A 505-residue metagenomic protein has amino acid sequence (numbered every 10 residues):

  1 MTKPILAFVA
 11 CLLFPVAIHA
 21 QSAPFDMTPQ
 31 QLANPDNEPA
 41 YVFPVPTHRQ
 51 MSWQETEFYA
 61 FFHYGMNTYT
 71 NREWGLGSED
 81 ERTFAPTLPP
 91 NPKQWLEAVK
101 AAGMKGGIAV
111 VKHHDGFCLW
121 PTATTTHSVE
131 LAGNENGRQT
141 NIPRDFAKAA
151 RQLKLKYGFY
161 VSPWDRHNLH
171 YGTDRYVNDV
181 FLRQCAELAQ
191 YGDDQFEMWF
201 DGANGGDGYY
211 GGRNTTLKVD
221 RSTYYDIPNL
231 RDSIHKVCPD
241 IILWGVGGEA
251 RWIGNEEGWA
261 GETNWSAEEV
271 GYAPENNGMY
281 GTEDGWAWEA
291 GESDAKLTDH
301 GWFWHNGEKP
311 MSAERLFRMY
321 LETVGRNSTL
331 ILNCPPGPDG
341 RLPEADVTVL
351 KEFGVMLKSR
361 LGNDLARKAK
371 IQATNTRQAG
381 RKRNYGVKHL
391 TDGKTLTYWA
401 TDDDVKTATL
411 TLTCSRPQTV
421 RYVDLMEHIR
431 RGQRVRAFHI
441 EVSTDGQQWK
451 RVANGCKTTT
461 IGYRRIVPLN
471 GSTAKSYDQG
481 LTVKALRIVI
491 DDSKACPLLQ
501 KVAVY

Functional and structural regions predicted by a protein language model:
M1-A23: Bacterial Sec-dependent N-terminal signal peptides
V9-L12, H19, N375, S476 (+1 more regions): Short stretches within intrinsically disordered, low-complexity N-terminal or propeptide regions
Q21-K406, T411-L412, P417-T419, D424-R434 (+4 more regions): Mature catalytic domains of secreted/periplasmic carbohydrate-active enzymes
S443-Q448: Change "in extracellular beta-sheet-rich domains … of secreted and cell-surface proteins" to "in beta-sheet-rich domains
P468-D478: Signal that preferentially marks extracellular ectodomain short beta-strand elements of beta-sandwich modules
D478-D491: Noncatalytic modules at the cell exterior or secretory-pathway interfaces, chiefly beta-strand-rich lectin/adhesion
K494-Y505: Edge beta-strands of jelly-roll/beta-sandwich modules across compartments, strongly enriched in secreted/luminal
